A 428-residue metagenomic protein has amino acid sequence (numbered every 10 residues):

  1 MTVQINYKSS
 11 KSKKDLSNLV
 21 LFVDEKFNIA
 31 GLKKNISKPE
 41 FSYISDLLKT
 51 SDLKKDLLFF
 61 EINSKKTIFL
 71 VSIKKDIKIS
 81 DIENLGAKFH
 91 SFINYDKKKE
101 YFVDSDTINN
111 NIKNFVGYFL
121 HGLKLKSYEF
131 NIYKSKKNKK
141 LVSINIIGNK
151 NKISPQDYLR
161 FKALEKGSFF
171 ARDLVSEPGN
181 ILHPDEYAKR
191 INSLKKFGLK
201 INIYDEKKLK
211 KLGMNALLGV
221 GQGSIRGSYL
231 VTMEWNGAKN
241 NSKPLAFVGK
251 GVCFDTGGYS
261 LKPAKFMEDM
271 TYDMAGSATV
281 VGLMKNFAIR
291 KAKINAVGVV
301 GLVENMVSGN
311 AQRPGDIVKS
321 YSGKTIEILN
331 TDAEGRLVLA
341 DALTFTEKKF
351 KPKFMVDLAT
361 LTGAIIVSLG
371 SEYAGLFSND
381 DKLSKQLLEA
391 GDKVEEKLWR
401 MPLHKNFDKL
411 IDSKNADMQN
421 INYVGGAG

Functional and structural regions predicted by a protein language model:
M1-G251: Short amphipathic alpha-helical segment within the helicase RecA-like ATPase core that mediates nucleic-acid
T2, A171, D185-G428: A generic structural signal for tightly packed, nonpolar segments enriched in small/aliphatic residues
